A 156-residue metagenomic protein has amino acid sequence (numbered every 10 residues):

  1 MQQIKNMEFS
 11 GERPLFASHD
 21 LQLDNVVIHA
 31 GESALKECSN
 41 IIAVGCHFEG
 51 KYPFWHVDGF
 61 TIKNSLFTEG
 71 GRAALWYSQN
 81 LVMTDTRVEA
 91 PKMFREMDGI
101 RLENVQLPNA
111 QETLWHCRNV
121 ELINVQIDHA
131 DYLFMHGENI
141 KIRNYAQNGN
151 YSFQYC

Functional and structural regions predicted by a protein language model:
M1-F48: N-terminal segments that cap or nucleate solenoid repeat domains
Q2-I4, L21-D24, I41-A43, F60-K63 (+4 more regions): All-beta strand scaffolds that present successive hydrophobic residues in beta-strands
Q2-Q3, Q22, Q79, Q106 (+4 more regions): Residue-identity detector for glutamine
G11-F16, G31-K36, G50-D58, G70-W76 (+4 more regions): Short glycine/acidic-rich loop motifs that flank beta-strands on beta-rich extracellular proteins
